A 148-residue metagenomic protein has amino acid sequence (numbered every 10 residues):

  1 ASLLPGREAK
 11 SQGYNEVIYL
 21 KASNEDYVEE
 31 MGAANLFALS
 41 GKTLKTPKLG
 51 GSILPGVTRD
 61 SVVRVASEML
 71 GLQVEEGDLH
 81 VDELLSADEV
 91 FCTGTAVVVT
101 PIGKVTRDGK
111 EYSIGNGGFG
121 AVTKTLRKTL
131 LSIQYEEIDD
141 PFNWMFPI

Functional and structural regions predicted by a protein language model:
A1-G13, V122-T125: Extended Lys/Arg-rich, glycine-bearing segments that form polyanion-binding/interaction patches within enzyme domains
G13-Y14, T95: Generic detector of short alpha-helix boundary/capping microenvironments and adjacent low-complexity segments
L20-I148: Conserved catalytic-core subdomain
